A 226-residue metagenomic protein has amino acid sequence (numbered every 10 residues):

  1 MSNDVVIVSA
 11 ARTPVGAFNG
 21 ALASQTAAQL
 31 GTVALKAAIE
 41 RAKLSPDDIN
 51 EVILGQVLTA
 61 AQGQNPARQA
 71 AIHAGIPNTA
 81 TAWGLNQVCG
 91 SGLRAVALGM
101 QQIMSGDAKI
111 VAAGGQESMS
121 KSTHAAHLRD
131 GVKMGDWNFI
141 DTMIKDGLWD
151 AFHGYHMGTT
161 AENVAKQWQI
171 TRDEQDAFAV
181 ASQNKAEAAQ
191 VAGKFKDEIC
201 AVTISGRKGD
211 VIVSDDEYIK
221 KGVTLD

Functional and structural regions predicted by a protein language model:
M1-Q62, P66-Q69, A74, T81 (+3 more regions): Conserved active-site "lid/cap" helical segment
S2-D4, D47-N50, I76-T81, S91 (+3 more regions): Short coil/turn connectors at secondary-structure junctions
A11-P14, G55-A60, Q87-S91, G115-S122: Acidic, glycine-rich active-site loops and adjacent beta-strand->loop/helix elements that engage anionic groups
A11-T13, S24-V33, R41, E174-D226: N-terminal extracellular/periplasmic Venus flytrap/periplasmic-binding protein-like
Q25, Q56-I110, F152-T159, V223-D226: Conserved catalytic cysteine-centered active-site region of acyl-thioester-dependent Claisen-condensing enzymes
D47-G55, T81-N86, V111-Q116, D176-A181 (+1 more regions): Beta-strand segments within the central parallel beta-sheet cores of soluble alpha/beta enzyme folds
Q87-E117, T159, A165-K194: Active-site-proximal alpha-helical scaffold in enzymes
I110-V164: Flexible glycine-/small-residue-enriched beta->alpha junction loops that bind anionic phosphate/pyrophosphate groups
